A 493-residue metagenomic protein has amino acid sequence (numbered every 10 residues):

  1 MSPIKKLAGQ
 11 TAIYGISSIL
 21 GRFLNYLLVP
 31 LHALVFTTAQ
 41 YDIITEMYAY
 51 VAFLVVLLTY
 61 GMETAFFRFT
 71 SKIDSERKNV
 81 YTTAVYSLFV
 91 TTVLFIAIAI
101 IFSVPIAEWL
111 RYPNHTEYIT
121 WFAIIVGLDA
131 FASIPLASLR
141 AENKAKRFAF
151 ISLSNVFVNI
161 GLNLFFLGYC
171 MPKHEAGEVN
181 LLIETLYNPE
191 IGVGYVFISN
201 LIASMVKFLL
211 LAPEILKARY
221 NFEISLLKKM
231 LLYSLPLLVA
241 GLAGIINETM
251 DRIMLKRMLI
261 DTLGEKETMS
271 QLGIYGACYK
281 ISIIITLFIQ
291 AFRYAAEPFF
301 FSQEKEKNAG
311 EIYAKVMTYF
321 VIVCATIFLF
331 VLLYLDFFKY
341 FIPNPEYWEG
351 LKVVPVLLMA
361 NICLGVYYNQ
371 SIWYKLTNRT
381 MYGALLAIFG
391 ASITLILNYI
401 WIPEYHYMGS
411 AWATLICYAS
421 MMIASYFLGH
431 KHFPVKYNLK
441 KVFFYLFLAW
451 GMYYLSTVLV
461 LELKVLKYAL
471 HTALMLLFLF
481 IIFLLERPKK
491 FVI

Functional and structural regions predicted by a protein language model:
M1-P3, L7, H174-Y195, S199 (+4 more regions): Interhelical loop/hinge segments that connect adjacent transmembrane helices in multipass membrane
M1-Y26, S75-T82, I224-A240, G310 (+4 more regions): N-terminal membrane topogenesis motif
P3-E63, T91-S103, A123-I125, I160 (+2 more regions): Signature of the first transmembrane helix
Y26-Q40, A107-W109, L242-I284, S302 (+1 more regions): Helix-terminus/linker motif at the lipid-water interface of multi-pass membrane proteins
F69, L128-S152, I215-A218, L358-F389 (+1 more regions): Membrane-interface junctions at transmembrane-helix termini in multi-pass inner-membrane proteins
S71-S87, I274-A387: Specific pore-lining/lateral-gate transmembrane helices of multi-pass inner-membrane transport and insertion machines
E108, L181, Y187-P189, G244 (+2 more regions): Transmembrane alpha-helical segments of multi-pass transport proteins
T120, F150-I215, I388-I393, Y407-L428 (+1 more regions): Hydrophobic alpha-helical transmembrane segments
